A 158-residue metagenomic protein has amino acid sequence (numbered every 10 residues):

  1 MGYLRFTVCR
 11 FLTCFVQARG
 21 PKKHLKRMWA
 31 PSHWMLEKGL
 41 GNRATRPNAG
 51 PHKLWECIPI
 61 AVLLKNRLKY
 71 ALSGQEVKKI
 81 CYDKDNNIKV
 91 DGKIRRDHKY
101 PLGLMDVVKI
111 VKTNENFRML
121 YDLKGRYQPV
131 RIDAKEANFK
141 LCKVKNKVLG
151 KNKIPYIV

Functional and structural regions predicted by a protein language model:
G2-V158: Ferredoxin-like alpha/beta domains used as RNA- or RNAP-binding modules
